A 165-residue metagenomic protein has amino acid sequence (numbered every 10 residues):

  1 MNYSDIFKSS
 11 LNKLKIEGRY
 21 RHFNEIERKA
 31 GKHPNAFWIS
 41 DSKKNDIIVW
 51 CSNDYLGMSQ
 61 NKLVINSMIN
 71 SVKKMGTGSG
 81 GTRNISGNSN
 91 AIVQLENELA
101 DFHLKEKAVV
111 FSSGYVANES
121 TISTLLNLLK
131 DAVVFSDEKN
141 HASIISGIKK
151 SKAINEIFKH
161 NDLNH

Functional and structural regions predicted by a protein language model:
N2-Y3, I16-M75: N-terminal "arm"/small-domain region of PLP-dependent enzymes with the aminotransferase-like
K44-N45, L104-E106, L129-A132, K152-A153: Short coil/turn connectors at secondary-structure junctions
I65-S113: Conserved N-terminal alpha-helix of the aminotransferase class I/II PLP-enzyme fold
S113, F135-S151: Substrate-binding/gating loop at the entrance of the active-site cleft, primarily in PLP-dependent aminotransferase-like
I122-A142: Conserved PLP-anchoring active-site segment centered on the Schiff-base-forming lysine
N127, K159, L163-H165: Pyridoxal 5′-phosphate
D137-E138, I157-N161: Short beta->alpha connector loops at strand-helix junctions that form conserved, small/polar/Pro-enriched
